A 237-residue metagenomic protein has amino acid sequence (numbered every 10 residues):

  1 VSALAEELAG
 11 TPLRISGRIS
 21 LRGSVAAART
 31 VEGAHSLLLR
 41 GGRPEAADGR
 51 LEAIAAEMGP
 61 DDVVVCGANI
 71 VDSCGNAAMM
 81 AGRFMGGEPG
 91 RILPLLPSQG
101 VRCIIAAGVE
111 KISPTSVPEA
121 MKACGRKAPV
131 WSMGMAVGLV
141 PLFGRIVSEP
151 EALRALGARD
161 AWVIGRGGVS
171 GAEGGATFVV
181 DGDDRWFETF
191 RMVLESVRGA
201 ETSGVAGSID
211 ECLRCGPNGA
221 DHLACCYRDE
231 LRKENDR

Functional and structural regions predicted by a protein language model:
V1-H35: N-terminal active-site beta-alpha-beta segment that forms phosphate/nucleotide-binding and substrate-recognition loops
H35-T202, D210-A220, C225-C226: Conserved phosphate- and dinucleotide-binding cores of soluble alpha/beta proteins, encompassing both enzyme active
I54-M58, R232-R237: Extended, charge-rich low-complexity interaction segments
A224, R228-E234: N-terminal basic/disordered segments at the start of proteins
